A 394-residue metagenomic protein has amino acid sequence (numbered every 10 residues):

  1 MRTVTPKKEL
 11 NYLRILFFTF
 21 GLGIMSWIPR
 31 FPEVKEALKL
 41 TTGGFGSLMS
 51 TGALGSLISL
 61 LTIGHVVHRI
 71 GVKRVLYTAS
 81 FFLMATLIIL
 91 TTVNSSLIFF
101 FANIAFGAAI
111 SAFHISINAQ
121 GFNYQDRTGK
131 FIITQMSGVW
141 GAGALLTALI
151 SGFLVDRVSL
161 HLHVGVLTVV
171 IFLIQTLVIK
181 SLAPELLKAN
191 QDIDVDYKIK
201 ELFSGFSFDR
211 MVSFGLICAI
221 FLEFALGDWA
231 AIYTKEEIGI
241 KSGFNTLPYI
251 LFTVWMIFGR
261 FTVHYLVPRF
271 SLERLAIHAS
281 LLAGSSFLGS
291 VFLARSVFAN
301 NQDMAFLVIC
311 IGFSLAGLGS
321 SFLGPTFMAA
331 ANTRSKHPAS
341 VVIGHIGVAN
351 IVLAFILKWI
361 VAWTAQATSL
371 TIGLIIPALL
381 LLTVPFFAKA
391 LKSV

Functional and structural regions predicted by a protein language model:
P29-G43, D228-F244: Short amphipathic helix-loop junctions that connect adjacent transmembrane helices in Major Facilitator Superfamily/SLC
K39, G71, T92-L97, G239 (+2 more regions): Helix-breaking motifs and short loop linkers at transmembrane-helix boundaries and internal kinks in secondary membrane
I58-L97: Conserved MFS/SLC helix-loop-helix module at the cytosolic interface between two early adjacent transmembrane helices
S59-G71, V155, G259-L272, F298 (+1 more regions): Helix-to-loop junctions at the C-terminal end of transmembrane segments in multipass secondary transporters
I98, Q135-A183: Helix-loop-helix hairpin linking two adjacent transmembrane segments in secondary transporters
I104-G138: Cytoplasmic helix-loop-helix junction between adjacent transmembrane helices in 12-TM secondary transporters
E273-F327: C-terminal transmembrane helical hairpin of 12-TM major facilitator-type secondary transporters
N332-L370, P377: A late C-terminal transmembrane helix in Major Facilitator Superfamily
